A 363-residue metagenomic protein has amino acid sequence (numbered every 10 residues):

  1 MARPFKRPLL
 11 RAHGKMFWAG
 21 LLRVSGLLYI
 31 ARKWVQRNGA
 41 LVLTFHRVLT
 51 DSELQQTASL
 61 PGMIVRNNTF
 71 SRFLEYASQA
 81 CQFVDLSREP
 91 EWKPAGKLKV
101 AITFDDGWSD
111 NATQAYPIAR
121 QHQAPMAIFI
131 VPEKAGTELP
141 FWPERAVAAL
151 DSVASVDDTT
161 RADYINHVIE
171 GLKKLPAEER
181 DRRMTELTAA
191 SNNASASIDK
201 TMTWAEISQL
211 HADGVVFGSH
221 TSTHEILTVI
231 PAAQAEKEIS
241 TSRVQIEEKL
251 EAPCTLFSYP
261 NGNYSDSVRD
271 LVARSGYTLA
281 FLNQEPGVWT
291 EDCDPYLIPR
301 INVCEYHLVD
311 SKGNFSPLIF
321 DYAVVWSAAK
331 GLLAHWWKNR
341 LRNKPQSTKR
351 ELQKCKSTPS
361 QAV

Functional and structural regions predicted by a protein language model:
A2-T103, D110, F141-A149, V229-V363: C-terminal active-site subregion of NodB/CE4 polysaccharide deacetylases
L43-L49, R120-N263, L297-I298: Metal-dependent polysaccharide deacetylase catalytic core of the NodB/CE4 family, i.e., the active-site-bearing domain
R72-A80, I118-Q123, D213: A short, Lys/Arg-enriched amphipathic alpha-helix followed by its capping loop at the start of a domain
E75, D105, Y116, I207-S208: Solvent-exposed, non-membrane alpha-helical residues enriched in polar/charged side chains
T103-F104, G218: Generic enzyme active-site microenvironment
D105-G107, A112, H122: Conserved beta-strand->loop/alpha-helix structural units within folded catalytic cores of enzymes with alpha/beta
Q114-I118, E206, S267-L271: A short acidic, amphipathic alpha-helical/loop segment
